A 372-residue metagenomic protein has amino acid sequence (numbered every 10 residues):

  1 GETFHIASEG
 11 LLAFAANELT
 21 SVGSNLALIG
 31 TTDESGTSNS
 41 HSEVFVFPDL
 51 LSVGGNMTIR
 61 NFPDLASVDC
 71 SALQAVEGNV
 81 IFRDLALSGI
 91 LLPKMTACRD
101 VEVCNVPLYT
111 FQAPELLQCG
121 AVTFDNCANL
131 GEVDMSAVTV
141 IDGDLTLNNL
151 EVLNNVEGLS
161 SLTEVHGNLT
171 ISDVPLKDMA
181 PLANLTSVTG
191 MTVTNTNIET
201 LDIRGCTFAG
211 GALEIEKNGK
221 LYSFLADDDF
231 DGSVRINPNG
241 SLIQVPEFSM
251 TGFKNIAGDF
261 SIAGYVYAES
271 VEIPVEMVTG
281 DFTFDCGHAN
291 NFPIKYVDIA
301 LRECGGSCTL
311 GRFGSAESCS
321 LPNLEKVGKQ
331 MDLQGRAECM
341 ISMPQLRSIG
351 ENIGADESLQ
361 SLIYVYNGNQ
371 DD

Functional and structural regions predicted by a protein language model:
G1-A13, G23-E43, G54-L65, E77-L87 (+13 more regions): Concave beta-strand-loop units of leucine-rich repeat
A16-T20, F47-L51, C70-Q74, L92-T96 (+11 more regions): A structural signal for leucine-rich repeat
